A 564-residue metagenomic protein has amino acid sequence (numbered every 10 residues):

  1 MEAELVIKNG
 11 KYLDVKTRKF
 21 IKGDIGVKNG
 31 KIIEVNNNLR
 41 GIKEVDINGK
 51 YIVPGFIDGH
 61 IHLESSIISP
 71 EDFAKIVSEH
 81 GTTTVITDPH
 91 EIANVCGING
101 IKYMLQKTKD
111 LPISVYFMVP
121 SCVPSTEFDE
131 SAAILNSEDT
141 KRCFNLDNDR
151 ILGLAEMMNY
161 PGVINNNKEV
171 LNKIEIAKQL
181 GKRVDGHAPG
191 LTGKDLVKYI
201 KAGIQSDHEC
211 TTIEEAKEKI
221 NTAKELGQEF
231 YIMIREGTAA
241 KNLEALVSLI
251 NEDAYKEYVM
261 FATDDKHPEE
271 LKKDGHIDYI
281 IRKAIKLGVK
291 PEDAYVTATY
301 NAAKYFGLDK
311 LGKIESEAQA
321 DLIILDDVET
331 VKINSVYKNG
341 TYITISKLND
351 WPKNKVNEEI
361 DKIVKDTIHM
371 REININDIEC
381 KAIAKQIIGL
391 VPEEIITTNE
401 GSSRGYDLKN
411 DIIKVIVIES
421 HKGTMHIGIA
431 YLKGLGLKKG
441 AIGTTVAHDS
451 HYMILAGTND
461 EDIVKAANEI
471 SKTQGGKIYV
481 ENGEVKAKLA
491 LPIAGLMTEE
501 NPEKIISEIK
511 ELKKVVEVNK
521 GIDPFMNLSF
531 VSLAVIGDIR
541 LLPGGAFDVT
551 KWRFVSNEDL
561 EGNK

Functional and structural regions predicted by a protein language model:
M1-K28, I33-N38, S78-E79, K272-G288 (+1 more regions): Active-site microenvironment of metallo-dependent hydrolases
E2-N9, N38-T87: Replace "His-x-His-based motif
V6, G55-I57, F117, F261 (+1 more regions): Residue-level marker for buried hydrophobic side chains located in beta-strands that build the well-ordered beta-sheet
H62-S66, H90-I92, P120-S125, E156-Y160 (+4 more regions): Active-site beta-loop-alpha junctions enriched in small/polar residues
I67, D207-T212, N242-L243, Y431-K438: A general structural motif
A74-R183, K486-A490: Divalent-metal coordination cores built from histidine and acidic residues
I134-A155, G162-I232, K241-F261, K272-K286 (+1 more regions): Histidine/acidic residue-rich metal-binding segments in metalloenzymes
